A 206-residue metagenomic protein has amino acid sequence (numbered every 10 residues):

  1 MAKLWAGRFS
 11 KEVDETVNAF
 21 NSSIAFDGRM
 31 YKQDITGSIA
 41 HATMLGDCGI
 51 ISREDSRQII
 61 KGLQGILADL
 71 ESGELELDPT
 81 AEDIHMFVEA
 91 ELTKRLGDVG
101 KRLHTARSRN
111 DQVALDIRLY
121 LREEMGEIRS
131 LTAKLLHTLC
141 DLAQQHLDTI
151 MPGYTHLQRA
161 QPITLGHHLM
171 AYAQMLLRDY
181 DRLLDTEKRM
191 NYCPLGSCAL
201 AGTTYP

Functional and structural regions predicted by a protein language model:
M1-G202: A helix-coil-helix interface module used to build multimeric assemblies and to scaffold catalytic/cofactor sites
Y205-P206: Phosphate/pyrophosphate-binding betaalpha-module
